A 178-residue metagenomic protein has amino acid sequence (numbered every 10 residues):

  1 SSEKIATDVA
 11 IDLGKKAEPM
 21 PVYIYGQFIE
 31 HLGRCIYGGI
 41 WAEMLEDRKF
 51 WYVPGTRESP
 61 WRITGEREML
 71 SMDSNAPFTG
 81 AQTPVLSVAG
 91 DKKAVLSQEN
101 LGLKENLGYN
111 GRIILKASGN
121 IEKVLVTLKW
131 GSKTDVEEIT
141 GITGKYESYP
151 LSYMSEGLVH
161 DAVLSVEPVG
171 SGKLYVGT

Functional and structural regions predicted by a protein language model:
S1-T178: Extracellular and organelle-lumenal recognition/adhesion modules and their flexible linkers in secreted
